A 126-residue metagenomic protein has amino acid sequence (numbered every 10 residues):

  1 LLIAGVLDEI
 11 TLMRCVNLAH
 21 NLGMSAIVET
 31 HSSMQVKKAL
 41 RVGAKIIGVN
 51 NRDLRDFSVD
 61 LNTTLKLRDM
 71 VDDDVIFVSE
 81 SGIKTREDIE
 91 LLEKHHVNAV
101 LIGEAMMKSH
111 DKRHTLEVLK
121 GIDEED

Functional and structural regions predicted by a protein language model:
L1-L7, G48-F57, V97-T115: Glycine-rich phosphate-binding active-site loops on the catalytic face of alpha/beta enzymes
L2-A4, C15-L18: Glycine- and Gly-Pro-enriched alpha-helical subdomains that act as flexible, kink-prone "lid/hinge" or packing modules
A4, S25-E29, V78-I83: Active-site mouth loops of central-metabolism enzymes
L7-C15, H31-S33, K37-V42, L54-D74 (+1 more regions): Short loop-to-alpha-helix "cap/lid" segments that border enzyme active sites across diverse enzyme classes
N17-H20, A44-I47, L65-K66, V118-K120: Short, hinge-like loop/turn segments at secondary-structure boundaries
H20-M24, R41-G48, D72-D74, E93-V100: Glycine-enriched alpha-helix->loop->beta-strand junction motifs that scaffold or abut catalytic
S32-V42, S79, I83-I102, H114: Catalytic cores of alpha/beta
K66-M70, E93, K108-D126: C-terminal helical cap(s) of enzyme catalytic domains, especially alpha/beta-barrels
